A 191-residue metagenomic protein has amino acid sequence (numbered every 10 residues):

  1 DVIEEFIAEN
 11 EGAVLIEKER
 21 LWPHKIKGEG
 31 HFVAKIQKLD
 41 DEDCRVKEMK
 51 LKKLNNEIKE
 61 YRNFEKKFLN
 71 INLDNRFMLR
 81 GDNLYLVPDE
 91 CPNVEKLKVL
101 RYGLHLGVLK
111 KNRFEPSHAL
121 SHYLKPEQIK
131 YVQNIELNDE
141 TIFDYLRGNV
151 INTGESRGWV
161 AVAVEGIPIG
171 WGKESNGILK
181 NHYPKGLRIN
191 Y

Functional and structural regions predicted by a protein language model:
D1-I16: C-terminal substrate-binding/active-site "lid" region of AdoMet-derived donor-dependent transferases
V2, E19, G28-H31, K125 (+1 more regions): Functionally constrained cores in energy, signaling, and assembly domains
F6, A34, G166: Residue-level signal for inorganic ion chemistry
G12, K18, V33, N83 (+1 more regions): A residue-level signal for beta-strand positions that form part of recognition/binding surfaces within mature
L21-K50: Core SAM-dependent methyltransferase catalytic element
L39-Y191: Polybasic, low-complexity RNA-engagement segments
